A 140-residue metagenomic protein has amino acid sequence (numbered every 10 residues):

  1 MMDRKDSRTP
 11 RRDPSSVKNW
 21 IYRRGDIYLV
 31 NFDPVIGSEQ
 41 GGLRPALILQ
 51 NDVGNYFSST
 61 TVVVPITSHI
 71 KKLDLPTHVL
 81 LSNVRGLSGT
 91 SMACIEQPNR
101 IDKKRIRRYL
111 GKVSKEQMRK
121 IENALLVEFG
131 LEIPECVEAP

Functional and structural regions predicted by a protein language model:
M1-P140: Conserved functional hotspots at enzyme active or ligand-binding sites that engage polyanionic ligands
